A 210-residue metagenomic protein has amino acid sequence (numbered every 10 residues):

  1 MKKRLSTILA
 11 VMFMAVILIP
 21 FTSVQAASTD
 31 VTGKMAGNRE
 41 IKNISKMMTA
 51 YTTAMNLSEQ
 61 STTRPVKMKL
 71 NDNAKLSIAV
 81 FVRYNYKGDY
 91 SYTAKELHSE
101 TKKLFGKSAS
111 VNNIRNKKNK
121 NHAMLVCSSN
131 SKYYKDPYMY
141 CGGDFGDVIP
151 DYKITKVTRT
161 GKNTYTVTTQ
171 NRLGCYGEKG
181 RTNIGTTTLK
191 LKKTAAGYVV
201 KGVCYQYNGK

Functional and structural regions predicted by a protein language model:
R4-A26: Sec-dependent N-terminal signal peptides of Gram-positive bacterial secreted proteins and lipoproteins
A26-K210: Mature, Sec-exported extracytoplasmic domains of Gram-positive
